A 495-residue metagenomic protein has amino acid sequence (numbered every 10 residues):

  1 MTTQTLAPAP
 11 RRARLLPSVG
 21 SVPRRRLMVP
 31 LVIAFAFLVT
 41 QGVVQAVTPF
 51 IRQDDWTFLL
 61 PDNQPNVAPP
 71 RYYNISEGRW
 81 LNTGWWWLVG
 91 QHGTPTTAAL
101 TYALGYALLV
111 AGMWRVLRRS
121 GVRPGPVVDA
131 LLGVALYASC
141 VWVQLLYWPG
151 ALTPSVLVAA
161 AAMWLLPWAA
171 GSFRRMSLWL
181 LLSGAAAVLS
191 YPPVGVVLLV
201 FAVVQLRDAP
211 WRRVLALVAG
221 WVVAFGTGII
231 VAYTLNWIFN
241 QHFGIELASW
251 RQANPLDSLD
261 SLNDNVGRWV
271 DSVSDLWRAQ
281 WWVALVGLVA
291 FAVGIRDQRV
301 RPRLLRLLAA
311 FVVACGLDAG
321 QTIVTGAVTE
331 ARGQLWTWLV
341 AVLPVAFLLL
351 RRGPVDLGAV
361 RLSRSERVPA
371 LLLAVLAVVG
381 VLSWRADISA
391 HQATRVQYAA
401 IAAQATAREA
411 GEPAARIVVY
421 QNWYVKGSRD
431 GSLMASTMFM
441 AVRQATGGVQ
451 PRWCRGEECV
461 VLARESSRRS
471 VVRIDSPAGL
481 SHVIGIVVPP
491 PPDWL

Functional and structural regions predicted by a protein language model:
T2-V67, Y72-N74, W86, G90-L109 (+5 more regions): Intrinsically disordered, polar/acidic, low-complexity terminal segments
Q4-S18, P23-R26, L181-R207: Alpha-helical transmembrane segments and their immediate interhelical/interface regions in integral membrane proteins
V44-T97, P149, A185-A187, P192-A309 (+2 more regions): Transmembrane catalytic cores of multi-pass membrane glycosyltransferases and polysaccharide-assembly enzymes
I75, R79, G125-A170, S190 (+1 more regions): Membrane-interface micro-motifs in multi-pass membrane enzymes
L109-L117, G121, V158-A170, L199-L206 (+2 more regions): Transmembrane alpha-helical segments
W164-A186, A216: Short hydrophobic alpha-helices at membrane interfaces in multi-pass membrane enzymes
V286, R306-L317, L339-L343, P369-A377: Hydrophobic membrane-spanning alpha-helices of multi-pass integral membrane proteins
R352-L382: Signature aromatic-anchored transmembrane alpha helix within multi-pass, membrane-resident enzymes that catalyze glycan
